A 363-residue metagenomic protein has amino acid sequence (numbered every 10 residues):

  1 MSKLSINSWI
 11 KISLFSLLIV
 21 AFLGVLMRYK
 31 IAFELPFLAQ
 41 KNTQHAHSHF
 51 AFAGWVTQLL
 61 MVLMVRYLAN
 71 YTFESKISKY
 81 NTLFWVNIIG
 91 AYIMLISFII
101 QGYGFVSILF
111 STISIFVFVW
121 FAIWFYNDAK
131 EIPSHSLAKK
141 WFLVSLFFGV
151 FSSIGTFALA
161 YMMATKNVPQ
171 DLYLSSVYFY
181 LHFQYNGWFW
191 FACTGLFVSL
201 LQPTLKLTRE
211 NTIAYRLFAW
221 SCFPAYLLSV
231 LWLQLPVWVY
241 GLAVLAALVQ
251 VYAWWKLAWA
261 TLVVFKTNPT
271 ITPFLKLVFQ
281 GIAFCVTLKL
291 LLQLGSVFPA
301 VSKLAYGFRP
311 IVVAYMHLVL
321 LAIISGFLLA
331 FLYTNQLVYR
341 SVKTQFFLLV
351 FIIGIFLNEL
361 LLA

Functional and structural regions predicted by a protein language model:
M1-A363: Hydrophobic alpha-helical transmembrane segments of multi-pass integral membrane proteins
